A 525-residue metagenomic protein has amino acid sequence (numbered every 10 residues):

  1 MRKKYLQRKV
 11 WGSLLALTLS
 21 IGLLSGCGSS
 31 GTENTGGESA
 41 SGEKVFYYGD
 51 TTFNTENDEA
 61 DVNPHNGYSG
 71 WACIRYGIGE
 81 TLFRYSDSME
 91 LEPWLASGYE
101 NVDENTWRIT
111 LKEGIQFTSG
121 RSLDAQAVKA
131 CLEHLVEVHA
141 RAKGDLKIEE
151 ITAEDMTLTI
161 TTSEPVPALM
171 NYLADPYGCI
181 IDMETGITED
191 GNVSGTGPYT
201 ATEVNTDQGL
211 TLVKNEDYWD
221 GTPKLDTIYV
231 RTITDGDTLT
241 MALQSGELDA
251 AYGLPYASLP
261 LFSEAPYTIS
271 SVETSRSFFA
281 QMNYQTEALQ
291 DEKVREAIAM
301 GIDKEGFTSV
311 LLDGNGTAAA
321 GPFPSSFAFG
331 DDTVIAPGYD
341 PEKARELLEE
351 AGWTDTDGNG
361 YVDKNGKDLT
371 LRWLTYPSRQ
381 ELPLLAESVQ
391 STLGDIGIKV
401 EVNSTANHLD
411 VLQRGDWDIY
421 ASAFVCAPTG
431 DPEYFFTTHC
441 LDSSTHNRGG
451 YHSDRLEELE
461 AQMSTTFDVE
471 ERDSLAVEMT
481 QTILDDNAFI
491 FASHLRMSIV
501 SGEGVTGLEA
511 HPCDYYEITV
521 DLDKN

Functional and structural regions predicted by a protein language model:
G49-V102, S194, C513-D514: N-terminal lobe/hinge region of extracytoplasmic solute-binding protein
Y68, E90, N171-P223, T227 (+3 more regions): Gly/Pro-rich hinge or "lid" segments in bacterial periplasmic/extracellular proteins
S97-H139, A288: Aromatic- and charge-enriched surface segment that lines or borders ligand/interaction sites
E100-E104, A142-E184: Surface-exposed binding/hinge segments that line and control ligand-binding clefts or catalytic entry sites
I187, E216-L261, K399: Ligand-site clamp/hinge motif
Q290-S388: Append "and occasionally in soluble cytosolic enzymes with long acidic Gly/Pro-rich linkers
G301-D332, E381-Q390, Q413-N525: Detector for C-terminal structural segments
T354-C426, M497: Ligand/substrate-recognition segments at binding pockets and active sites
